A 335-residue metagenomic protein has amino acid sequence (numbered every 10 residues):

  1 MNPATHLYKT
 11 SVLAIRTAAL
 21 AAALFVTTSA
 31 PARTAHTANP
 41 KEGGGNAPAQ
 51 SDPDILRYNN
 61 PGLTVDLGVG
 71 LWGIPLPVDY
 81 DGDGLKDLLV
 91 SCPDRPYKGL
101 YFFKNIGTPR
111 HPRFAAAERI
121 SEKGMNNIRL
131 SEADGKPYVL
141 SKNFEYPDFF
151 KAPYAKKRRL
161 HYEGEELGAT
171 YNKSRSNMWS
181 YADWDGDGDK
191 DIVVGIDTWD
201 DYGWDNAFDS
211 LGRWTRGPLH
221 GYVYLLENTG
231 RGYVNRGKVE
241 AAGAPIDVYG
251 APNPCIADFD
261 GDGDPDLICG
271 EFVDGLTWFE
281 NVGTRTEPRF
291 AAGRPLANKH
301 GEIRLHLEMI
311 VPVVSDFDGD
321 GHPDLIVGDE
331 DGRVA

Functional and structural regions predicted by a protein language model:
M1-V12: N-terminal secretory signal peptides that target proteins for export/translocation
L7, T17, T34-T37: Positively charged, low-complexity intrinsically disordered regions
V12-L13, K136: Polar/charged alpha-helical tracts
A14-T27: Bacterial N-terminal signal peptides
S29-A335: Beta-propeller-forming repeat regions
